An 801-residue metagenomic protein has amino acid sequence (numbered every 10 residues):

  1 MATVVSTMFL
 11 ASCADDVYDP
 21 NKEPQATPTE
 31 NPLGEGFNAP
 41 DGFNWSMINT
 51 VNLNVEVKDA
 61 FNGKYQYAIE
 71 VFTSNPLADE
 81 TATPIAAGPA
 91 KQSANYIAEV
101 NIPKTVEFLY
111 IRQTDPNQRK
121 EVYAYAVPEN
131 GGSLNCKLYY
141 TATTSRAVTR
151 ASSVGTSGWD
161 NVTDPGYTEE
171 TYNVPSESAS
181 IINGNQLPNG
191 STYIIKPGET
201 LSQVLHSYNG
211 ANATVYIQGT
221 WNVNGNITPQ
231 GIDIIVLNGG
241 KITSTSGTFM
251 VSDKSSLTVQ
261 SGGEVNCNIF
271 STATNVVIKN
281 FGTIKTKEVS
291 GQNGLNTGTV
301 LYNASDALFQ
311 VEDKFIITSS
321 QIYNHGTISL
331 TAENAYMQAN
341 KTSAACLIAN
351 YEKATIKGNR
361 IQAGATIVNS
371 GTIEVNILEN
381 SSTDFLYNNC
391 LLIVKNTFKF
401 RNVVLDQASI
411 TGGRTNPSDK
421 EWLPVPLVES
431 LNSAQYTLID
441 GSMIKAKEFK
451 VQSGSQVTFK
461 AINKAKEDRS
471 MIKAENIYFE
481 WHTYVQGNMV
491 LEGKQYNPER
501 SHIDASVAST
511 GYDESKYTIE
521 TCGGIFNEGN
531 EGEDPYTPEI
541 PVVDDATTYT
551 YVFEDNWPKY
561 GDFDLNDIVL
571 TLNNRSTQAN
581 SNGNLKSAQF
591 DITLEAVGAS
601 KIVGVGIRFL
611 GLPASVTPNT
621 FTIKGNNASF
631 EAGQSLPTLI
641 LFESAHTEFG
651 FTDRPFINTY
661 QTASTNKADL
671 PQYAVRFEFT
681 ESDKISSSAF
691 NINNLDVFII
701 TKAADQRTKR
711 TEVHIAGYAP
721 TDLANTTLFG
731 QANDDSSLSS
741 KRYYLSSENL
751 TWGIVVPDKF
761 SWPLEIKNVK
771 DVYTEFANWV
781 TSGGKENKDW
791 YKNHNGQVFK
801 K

Functional and structural regions predicted by a protein language model:
T7-F37: Bacterial Sec-dependent N-terminal signal peptides
E30-N31, N117-S145, L570: Structured interaction patches on ligand/partner-binding surfaces of diverse proteins
G36-A39, N130-S157, E492-V543, W779-K801: A recurrent domain-boundary module in secreted/ectodomain proteins
I48-V51, A60-T81, A307, L565 (+1 more regions): Short, ordered, surface-exposed loop/turn motifs in non-cytosolic proteins
N49-V51, K586-F590: Structural beta-strand segments of beta-rich domains
P89-Y110, T114-R119, Y123-E129: Short Pro-Gly-centered beta-turn/loop motif in secreted/extracellular proteins
G158-E177, G184-G511: Extracellular beta-strand-rich, repetitive "passenger/adhesive" scaffolds that bind or process carbohydrates
P637, S644-K801: A eukaryote-biased signal for long
